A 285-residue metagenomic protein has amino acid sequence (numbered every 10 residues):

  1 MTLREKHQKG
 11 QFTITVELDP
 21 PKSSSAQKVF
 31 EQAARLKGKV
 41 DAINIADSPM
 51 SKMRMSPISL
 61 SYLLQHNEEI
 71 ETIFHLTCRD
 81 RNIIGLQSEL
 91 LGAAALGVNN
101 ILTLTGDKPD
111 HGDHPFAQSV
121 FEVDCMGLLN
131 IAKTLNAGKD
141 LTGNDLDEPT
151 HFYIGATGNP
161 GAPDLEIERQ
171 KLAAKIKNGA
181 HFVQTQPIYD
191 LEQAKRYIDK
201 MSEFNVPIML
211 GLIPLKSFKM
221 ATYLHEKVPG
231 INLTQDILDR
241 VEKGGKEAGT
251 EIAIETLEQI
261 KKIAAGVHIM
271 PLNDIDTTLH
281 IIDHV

Functional and structural regions predicted by a protein language model:
M1-I45: Conserved N-terminal beta1-alpha1 strand-loop-helix module at the mouth
M1-K6, S25-Q27, S51-L63, N82-S88 (+4 more regions): Active-site-adjacent beta->alpha loops and helix N-cap segments on the catalytic face of soluble alpha/beta enzymes
R4-K9, A33-G38, I58-E69, L90-V98 (+4 more regions): Acidic (Asp/Glu)-rich catalytic clusters
T13-K28, T72-I84, F152-I167, D239-E251: Active-site mouth loops of central-metabolism enzymes
E17, I43, A93, K175 (+3 more regions): Conserved, mostly hydrophobic/aromatic
S23-L36, P57, I83-L90, P163-A174 (+1 more regions): Short, acidic/polar
I43-M53, L76, L102-T103, H181-D190 (+1 more regions): Catalytic beta/alpha-barrel core
V120-T142, L146-D147, T157-G161, N205-T256 (+1 more regions): Active-site pocket-lining/capping segments in soluble small-molecule metabolic enzymes
